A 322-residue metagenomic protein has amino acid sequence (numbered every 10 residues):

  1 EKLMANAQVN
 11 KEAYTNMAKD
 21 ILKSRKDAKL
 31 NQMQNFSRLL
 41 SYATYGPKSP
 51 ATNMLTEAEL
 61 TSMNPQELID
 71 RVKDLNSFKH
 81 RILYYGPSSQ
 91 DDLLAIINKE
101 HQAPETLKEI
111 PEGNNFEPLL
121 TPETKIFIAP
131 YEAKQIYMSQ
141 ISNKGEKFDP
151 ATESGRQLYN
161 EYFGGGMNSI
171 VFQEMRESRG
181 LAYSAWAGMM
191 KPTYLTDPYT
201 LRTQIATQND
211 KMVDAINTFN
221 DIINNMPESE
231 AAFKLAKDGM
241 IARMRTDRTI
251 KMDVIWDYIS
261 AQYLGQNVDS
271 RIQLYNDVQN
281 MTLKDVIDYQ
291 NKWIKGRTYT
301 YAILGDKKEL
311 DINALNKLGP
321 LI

Functional and structural regions predicted by a protein language model:
E1-I110, S184-I322: Charge-rich, well-structured scaffold segments of protease-associated domains
N31, D149-P150, R156-Q157, M175-S178 (+1 more regions): Short, structured coil/loop segments at alpha-helix boundaries
P47, G113-F116, E161-Y162, S178 (+1 more regions): Intrinsically disordered, low-complexity segments enriched in polar/charged residues with Gly/Pro, especially when
V72-L75, P118, A129-E132, M175 (+1 more regions): A general structural signal for short secondary-structure junctions and capping/turn motifs
E109-I170: His/Glu-based metal-binding/catalytic segments typifying zinc-dependent metallopeptidases
S139-N143, G164-A206: A structural supersecondary motif
